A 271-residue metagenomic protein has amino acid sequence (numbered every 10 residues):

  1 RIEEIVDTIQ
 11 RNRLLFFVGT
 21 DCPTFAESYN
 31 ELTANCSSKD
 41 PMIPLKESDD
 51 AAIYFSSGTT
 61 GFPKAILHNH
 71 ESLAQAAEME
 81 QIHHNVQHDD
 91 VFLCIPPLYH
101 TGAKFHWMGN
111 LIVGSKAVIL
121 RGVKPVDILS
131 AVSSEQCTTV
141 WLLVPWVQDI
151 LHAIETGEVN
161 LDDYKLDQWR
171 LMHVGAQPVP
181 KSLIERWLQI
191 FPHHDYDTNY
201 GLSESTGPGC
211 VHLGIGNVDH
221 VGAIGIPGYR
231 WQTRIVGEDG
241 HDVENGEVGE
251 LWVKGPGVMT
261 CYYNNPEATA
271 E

Functional and structural regions predicted by a protein language model:
R1-A34, P44: Structural core segment of the AMP-binding/adenylate-forming
F17, P23, A34-F55, F62 (+1 more regions): Conserved pre-ATP/AMP-binding loop-to-beta segment of ANL
D50, F55-T59, F92, L98 (+7 more regions): Conserved S/T- and glycine-rich ATP-binding loop of Class I adenylate-forming
I53-A65, A77, N217: Conserved adenylation A10 loop of the ANL superfamily
A74-V91, Y99-T139, A153-I154: Conserved AMP-binding/adenylation subdomain of ANL enzymes
I112, C137-L142, L151-D219, Q232: Gly/Ser/Thr-rich phosphate-binding loop
H193, N217, G257-E271: Conserved ANL (AMP-binding/adenylate-forming) active-site segment centered on the GW(Y/F)…HTG consensus within
R234-W252: Conserved beta-loop-beta connector loops within the AMP-binding
